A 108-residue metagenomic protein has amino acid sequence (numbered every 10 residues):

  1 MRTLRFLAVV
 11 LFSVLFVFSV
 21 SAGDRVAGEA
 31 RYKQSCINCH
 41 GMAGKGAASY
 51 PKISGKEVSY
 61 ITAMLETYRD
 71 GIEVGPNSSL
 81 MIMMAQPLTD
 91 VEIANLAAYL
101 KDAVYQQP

Functional and structural regions predicted by a protein language model:
M1-F6: Positively charged n-region of N-terminal signal peptides that target proteins for export
L7-V17: Bacterial N-terminal signal peptides
L15-R31, M42, G46-P51, V104 (+1 more regions): Electrostatic cytochrome c docking/interface patches
V26-I37, S54, V58-A63: Sequence context surrounding c-type heme c attachment/ligation sites in exported
S35-M42, L96: The canonical Cys-X-X-Cys-His
I37-H40, E66, E73: Short acidic-aromatic loop segments in the C-terminal HATPase_c
A43-G44, M64, P76: Short hydrophobic/aromatic segments of transmembrane alpha-helices and their interfaces
A47-S54, R69-V104, P108: Axial heme c-ligation environment in periplasmic c-type cytochrome domains
